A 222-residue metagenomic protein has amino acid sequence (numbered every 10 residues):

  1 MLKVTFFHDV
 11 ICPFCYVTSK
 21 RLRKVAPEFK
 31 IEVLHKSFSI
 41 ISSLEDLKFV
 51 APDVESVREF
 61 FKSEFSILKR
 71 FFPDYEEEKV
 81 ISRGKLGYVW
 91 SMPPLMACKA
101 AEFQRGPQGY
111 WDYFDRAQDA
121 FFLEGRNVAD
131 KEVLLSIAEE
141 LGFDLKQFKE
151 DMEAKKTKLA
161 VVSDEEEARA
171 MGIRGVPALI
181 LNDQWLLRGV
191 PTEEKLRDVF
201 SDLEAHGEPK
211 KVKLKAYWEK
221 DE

Functional and structural regions predicted by a protein language model:
K3-T5, I11-H35, F103, D112 (+1 more regions): C-terminal cap of thioredoxin/glutaredoxin-like
D9, A51, E55, G84 (+4 more regions): Charge-dense, low-complexity intrinsically disordered segments
S19-E124, W218: Structural alpha/beta surface segment adjacent to cysteine/selenocysteine redox centers across thiol/disulfide enzymes
